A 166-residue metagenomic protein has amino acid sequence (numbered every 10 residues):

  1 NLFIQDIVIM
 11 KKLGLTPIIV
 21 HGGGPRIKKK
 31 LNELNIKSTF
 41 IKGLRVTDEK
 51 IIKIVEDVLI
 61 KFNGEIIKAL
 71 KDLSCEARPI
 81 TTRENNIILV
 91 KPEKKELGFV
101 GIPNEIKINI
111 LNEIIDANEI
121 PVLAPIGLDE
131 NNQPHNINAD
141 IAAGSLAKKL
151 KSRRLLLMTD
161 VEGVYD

Functional and structural regions predicted by a protein language model:
N1-D166: Nucleotide/pyrophosphate-binding catalytic subdomain
